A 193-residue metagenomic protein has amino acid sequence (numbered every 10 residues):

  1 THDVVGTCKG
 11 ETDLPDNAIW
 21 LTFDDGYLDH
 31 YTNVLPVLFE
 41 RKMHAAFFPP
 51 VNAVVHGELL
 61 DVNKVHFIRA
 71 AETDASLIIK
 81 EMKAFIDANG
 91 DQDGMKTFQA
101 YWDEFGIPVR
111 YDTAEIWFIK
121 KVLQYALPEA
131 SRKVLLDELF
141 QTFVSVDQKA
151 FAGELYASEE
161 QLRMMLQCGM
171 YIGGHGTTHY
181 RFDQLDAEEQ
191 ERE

Functional and structural regions predicted by a protein language model:
T1-E193: Catalytic alpha-helical scaffold of carbohydrate-active enzymes acting on polysaccharides/glycoconjugates
